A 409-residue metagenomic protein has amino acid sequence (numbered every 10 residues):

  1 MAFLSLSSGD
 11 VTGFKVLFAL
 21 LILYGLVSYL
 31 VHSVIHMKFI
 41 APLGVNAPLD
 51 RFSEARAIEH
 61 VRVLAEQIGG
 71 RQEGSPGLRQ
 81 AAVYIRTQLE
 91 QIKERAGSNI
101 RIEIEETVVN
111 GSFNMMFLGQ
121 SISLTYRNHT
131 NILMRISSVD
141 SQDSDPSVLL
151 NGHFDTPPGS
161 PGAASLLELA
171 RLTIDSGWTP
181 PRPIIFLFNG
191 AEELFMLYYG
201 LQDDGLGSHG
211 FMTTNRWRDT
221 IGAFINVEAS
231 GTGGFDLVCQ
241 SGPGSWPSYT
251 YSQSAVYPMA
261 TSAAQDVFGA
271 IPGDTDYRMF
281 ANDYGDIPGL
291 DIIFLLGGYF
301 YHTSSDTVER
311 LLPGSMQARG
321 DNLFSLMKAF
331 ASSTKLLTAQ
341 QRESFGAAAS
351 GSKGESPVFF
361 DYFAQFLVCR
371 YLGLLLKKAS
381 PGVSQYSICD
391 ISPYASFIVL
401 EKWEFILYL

Functional and structural regions predicted by a protein language model:
M1-L6, K353-Q365, S392-A395: Membrane-proximal N-terminal segments immediately preceding the first transmembrane helix
A2, F14, A19, G190 (+2 more regions): Short amphipathic alpha-helical "recognition" segments used for binding
A2-L4, L21-L30, P381-L409: Alpha-helical transmembrane segments of integral membrane proteins
S5-G44: Hydrophobic alpha-helical transmembrane signal-anchor segments
G9-K15, D361-S384: Juxtamembrane/start-of-transmembrane alpha-helix segments at the extracytoplasmic/lumenal side of membrane anchors
T12, G77, I398-V399: Alpha-helix capping and helix-coil boundary motifs
P42-Y371: Soluble extramembrane regions of membrane proteins in the secretory/endomembrane system
